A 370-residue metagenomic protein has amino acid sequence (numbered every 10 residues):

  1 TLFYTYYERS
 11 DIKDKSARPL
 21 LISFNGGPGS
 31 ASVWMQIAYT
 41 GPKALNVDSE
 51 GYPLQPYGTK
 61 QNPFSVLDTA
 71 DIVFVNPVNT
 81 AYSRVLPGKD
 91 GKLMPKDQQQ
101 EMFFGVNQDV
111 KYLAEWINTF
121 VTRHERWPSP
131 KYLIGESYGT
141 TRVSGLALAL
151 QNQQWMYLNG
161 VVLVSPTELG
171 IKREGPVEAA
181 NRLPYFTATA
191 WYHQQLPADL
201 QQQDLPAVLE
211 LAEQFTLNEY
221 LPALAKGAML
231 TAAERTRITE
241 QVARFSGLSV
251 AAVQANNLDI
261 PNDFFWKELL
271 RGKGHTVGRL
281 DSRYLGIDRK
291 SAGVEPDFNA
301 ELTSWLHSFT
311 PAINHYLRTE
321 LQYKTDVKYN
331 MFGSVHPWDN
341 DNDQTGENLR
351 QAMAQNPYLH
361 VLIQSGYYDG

Functional and structural regions predicted by a protein language model:
L2-Q99: N-terminal cap/lid subdomain of alpha/beta-hydrolase-fold enzymes
A17-L20, D68-I72, W127-P130, M156-N159 (+1 more regions): Loop/turn elements at helix/coil->beta-strand transitions in domains of secreted/extracellular proteins
I37, G41-E50, A147, Q151-R244: A catalytic-pocket lid/entrance helix-loop region that shapes and gates access to the active site across common
Y57-P63, D109-N118, D343-A352: Alpha-helical scaffolding within the catalytic cores of extracellular/periplasmic polymer-degrading hydrolases
N76, Y132, G160-V162: Residue in the alpha/beta-hydrolase core beta-strand immediately N-terminal to the catalytic nucleophile
E125-Y138: Alpha/beta-hydrolase fold nucleophile elbow
G139-S144: Catalytic nucleophile loop
K226-S365, G370: Alpha/beta-hydrolase fold catalytic core
